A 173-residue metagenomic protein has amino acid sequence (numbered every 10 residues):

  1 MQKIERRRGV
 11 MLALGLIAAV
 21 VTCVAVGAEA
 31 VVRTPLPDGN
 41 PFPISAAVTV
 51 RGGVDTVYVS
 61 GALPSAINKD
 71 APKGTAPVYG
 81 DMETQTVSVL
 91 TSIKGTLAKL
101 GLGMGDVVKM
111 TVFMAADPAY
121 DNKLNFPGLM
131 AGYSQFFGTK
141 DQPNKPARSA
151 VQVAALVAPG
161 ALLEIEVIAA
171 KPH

Functional and structural regions predicted by a protein language model:
M1-R6: N-terminal secretory signal peptides that target proteins for export/translocation
G9-T91, G95-V108, M114-H173: N-terminal presequence-like segments and the immediate start of the first folded domain
